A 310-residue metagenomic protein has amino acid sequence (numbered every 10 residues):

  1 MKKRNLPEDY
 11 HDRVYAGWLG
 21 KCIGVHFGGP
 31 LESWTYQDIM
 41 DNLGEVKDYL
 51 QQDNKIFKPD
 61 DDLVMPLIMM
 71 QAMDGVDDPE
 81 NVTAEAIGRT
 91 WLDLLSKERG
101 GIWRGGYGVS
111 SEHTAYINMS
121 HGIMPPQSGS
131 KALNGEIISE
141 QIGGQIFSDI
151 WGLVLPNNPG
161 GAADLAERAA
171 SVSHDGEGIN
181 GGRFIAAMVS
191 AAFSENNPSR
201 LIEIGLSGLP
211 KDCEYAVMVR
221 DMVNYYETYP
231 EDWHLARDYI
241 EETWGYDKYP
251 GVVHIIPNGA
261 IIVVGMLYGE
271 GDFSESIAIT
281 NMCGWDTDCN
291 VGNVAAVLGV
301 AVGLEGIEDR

Functional and structural regions predicted by a protein language model:
M1-R310: Structured, active/binding-site neighborhoods that engage oxygen-rich ligands
